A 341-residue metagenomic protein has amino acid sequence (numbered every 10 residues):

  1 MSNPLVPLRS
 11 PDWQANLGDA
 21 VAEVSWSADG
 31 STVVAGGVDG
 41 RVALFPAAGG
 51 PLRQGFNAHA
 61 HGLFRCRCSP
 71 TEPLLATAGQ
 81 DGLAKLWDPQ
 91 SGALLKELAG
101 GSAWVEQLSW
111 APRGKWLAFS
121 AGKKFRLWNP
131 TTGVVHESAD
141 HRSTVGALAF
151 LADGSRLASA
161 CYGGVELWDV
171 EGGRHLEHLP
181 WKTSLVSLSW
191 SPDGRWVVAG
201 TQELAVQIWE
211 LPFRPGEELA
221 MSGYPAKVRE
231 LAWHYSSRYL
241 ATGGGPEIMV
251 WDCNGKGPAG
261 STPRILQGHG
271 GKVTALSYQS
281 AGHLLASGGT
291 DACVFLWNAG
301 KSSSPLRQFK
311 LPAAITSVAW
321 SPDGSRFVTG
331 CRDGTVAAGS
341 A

Functional and structural regions predicted by a protein language model:
M1-A341: WD40-repeat beta-propeller superdomains and closely related acidic/aromatic-rich repeat-like regions
